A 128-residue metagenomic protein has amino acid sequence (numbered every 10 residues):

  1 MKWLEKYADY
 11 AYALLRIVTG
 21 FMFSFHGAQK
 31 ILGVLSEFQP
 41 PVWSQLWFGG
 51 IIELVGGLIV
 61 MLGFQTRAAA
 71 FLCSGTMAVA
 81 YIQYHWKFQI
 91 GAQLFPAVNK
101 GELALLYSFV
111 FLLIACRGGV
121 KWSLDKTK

Functional and structural regions predicted by a protein language model:
M1-L32, L46-I51, V55, L62-K128: Extended, low-polarity transmembrane helix blocks
S36-W47: Short, amphipathic, aromatic/basic-enriched membrane-interface segments that mark the entry/exit of transmembrane
